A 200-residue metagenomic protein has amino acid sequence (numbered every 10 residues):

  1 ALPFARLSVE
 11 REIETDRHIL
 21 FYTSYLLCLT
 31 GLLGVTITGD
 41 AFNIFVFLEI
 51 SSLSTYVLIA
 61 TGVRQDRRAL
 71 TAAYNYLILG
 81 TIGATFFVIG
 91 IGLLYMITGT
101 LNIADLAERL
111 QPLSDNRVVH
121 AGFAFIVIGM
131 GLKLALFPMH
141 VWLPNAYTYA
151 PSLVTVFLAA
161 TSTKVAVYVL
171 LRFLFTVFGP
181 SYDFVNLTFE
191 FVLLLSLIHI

Functional and structural regions predicted by a protein language model:
A1-L33: Hydrophobic alpha-helical transmembrane segments in multi-pass integral membrane proteins
E12-E14, T85-H140, N145-A146, V167-L194: Juxtamembrane/interfacial segments at transmembrane-helix boundaries in multi-pass membrane proteins
L20-V118, L132: Alpha-helical multi-pass transmembrane bundles of energy-transducing inner-membrane proteins
Y22-Y25, L29, L48, P138 (+2 more regions): Generic alpha-helical secondary structure signal
D40, L143, K164: Divalent metal-coordination and catalytic microenvironments
F45, L77-T81, I126, V156-S162: Transmembrane helix-bundle signature of multi-pass membrane transporters/permeases
A72, A150-A160: Membrane-interface alpha-helices at helix entry/exit sites of multi-pass transporters
I198-I200: Conserved small/polar residues in nucleotide/adenosyl-binding loops
